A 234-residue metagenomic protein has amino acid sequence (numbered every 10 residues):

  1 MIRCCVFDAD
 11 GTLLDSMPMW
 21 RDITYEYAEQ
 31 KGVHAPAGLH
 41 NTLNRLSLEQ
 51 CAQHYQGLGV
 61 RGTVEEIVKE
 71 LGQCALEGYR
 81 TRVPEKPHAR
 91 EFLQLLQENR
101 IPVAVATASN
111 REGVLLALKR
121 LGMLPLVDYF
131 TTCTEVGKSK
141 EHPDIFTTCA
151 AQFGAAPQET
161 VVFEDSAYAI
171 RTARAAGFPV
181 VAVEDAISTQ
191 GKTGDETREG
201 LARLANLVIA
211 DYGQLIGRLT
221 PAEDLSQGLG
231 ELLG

Functional and structural regions predicted by a protein language model:
M1-R3, Q94-Q97, R111, L115-G234: Asp-based, Mg2+/Mn2+-dependent phosphohydrolase catalytic module
I2-N99, E112, L124: N-terminal helical cap/lid subdomain that shapes the substrate entry/recognition surface in HAD-like hydrolases
D8, T12, T107, D165: Conserved G/P- and acidic residue-centered "switch" motifs that form tight phosphate/ATP-binding loops in soluble
L13, E85, V103, K138 (+1 more regions): Conserved SAM-binding loop
D15, V105-T107, A182: Hydrophobic residues in well-ordered beta-strands that form the structural core
H34, P102, P179: Residue-level detector of anion-binding/catalytic polar loops
Y79-P84, A108, D185-S188: Short, flexible loop segments at the rims of nucleotide/cofactor-binding pockets, characterized by
